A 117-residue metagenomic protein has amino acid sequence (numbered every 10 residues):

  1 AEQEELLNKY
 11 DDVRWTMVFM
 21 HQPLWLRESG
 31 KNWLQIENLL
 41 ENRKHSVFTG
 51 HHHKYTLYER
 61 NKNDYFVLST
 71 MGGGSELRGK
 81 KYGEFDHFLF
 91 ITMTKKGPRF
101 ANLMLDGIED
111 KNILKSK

Functional and structural regions predicted by a protein language model:
A1-V13, L26, G30-N32, K81: Binuclear metal-dependent hydrolase catalytic cores centered on His/Asp/Glu-rich metal-binding motifs
D12-W15, R43: Short coil/turn segments at beta-strand junctions that form active-site/ligand-binding loops
T16-V18, V47: Receiver (REC) domain switch-region micro-motif
F19-P23, H51, L103-M104: Short, well-ordered beta-to-alpha junction loops that form the rim of enzyme active sites and present histidine/acidic
E28-G97: Conserved beta-sheet core of the metallophosphoesterase superfamily
Y82, L89-K117: A short C-terminal boundary segment appended to hydrolase-like catalytic domains
